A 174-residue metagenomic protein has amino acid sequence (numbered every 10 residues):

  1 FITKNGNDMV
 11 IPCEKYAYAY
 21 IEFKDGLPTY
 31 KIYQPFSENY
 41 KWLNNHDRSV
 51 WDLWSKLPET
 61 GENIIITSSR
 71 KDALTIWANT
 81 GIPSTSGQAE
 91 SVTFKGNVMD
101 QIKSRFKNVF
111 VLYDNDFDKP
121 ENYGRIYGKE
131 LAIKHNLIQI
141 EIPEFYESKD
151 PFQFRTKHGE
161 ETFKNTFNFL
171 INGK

Functional and structural regions predicted by a protein language model:
F1-F106, Y123: Phosphate-handling DNA/RNA-contact segment within nucleic-acid enzymes
G61-E62, R70-K174: TOPRIM fold recognition
